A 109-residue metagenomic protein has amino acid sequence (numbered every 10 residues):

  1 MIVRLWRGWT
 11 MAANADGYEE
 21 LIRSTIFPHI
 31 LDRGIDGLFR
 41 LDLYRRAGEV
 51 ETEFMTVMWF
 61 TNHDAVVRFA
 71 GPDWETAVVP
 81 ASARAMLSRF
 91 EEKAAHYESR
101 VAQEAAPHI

Functional and structural regions predicted by a protein language model:
M1, G17-T25, R45, W59-F60 (+3 more regions): N-terminal/domain-start segments enriched in small and hydrophobic, helix-friendly residues, covering either
I2-W9, R40-W74: Short, well-ordered beta-strand segments in beta-rich or mixed alpha/beta enzyme and ligand-binding folds
R4-W6, I35, F69, A83 (+1 more regions): Residue-level signal for functionally critical sites in structured catalytic/ligand-binding pockets
G8, S24, F90-K93: Low-complexity, intrinsically disordered/propeptide-like segments
A12, F60-N62, E98-V101: Non-catalytic surface loops within mature trypsin-like serine protease
N14-R40, W74-S82: Short amphipathic alpha-helical segments
F39-T52, V78-I109: Glycine-rich beta-strand-turn "strand-cap" elements at beta-sheet edges
